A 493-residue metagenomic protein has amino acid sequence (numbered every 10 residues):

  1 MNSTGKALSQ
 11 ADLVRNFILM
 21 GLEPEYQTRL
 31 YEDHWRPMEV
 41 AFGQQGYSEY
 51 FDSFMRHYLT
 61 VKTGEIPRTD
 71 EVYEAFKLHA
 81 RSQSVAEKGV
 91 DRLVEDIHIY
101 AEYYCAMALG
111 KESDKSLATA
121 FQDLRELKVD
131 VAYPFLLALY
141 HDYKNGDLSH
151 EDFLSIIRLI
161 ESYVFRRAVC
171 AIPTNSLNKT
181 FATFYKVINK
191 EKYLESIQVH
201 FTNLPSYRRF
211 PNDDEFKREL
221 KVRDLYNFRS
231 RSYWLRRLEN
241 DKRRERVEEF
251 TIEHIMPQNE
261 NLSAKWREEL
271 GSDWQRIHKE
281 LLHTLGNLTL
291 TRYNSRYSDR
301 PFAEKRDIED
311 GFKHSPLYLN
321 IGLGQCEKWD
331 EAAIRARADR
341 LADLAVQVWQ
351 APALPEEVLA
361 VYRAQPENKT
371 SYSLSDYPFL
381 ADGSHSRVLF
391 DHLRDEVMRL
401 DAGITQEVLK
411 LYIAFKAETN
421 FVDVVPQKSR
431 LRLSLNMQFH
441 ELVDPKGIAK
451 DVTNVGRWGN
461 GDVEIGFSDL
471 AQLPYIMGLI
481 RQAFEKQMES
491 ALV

Functional and structural regions predicted by a protein language model:
A11-S232, Q325-W329, V348-A351: A cross-family structural signal marking well-folded subdomains
Y185-L323, E327: Betabetaalpha-Me/HNH-type nuclease active-site subdomain
E331-N368: Acidic, carboxylate-rich catalytic segments that either coordinate divalent cations
E367-G383: A short, surface-exposed helix-loop junction/capping segment
G383-G403: Amphipathic alpha-helical segments
E407-V463: Short, conserved beta-strand/beta-arch hydrophobic-aromatic motifs that form part of recognition grooves or interface
V455-V493: Well-ordered alpha/beta subsegment
